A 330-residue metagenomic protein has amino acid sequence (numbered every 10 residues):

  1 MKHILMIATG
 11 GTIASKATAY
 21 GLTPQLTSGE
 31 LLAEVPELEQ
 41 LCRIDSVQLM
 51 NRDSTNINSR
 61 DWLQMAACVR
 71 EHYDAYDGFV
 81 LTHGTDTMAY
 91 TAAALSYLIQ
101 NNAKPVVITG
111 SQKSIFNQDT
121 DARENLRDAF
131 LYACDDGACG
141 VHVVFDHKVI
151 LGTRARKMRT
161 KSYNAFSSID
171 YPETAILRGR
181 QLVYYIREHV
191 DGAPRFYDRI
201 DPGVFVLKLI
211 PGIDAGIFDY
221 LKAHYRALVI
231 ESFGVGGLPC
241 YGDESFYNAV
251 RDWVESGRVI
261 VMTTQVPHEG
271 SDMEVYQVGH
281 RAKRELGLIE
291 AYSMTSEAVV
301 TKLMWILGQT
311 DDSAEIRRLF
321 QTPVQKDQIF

Functional and structural regions predicted by a protein language model:
M1-E71, H268: ATP/NTP phosphate-donor binding region
K2, I7-G11, T27-L38, L151-V235 (+2 more regions): Accessory alpha-helical/coil subdomains and C-terminal extensions that flank or cap enzyme catalytic cores
I7-T9, L81-H83, V107-G110, H142-D146 (+3 more regions): Short beta-strand segments
A17-Y20, A92-A93, Q118-D121, L151-K157 (+1 more regions): Short acidic, glycine/serine/threonine-rich loops at helix termini
T82-K104, C240-A249, G279: Short Gly/Thr/Asp-enriched flexible loops that form oxyanion-binding sites at enzyme active sites
A92-D121, F130-D136, W253-T264: Short, acidic/small-residue loops that bind anionic groups at enzyme active sites
I108-R178: Internal gly/pro-rich beta-alpha loop/helix module that stabilizes soluble enzyme cofactors or their anionic handles
V235-F330: C-terminal non-catalytic interaction/assembly regions of soluble proteins
